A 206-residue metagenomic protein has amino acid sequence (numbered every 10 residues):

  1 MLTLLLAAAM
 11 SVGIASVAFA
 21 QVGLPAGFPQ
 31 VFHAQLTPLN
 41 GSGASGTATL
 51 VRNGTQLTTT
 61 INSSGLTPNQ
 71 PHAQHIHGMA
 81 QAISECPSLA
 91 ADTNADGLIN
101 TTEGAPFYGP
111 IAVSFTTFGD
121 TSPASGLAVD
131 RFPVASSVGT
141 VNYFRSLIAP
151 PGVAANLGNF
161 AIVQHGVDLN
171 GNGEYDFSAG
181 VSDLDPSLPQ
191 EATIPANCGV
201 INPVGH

Functional and structural regions predicted by a protein language model:
T3-G13: Bacterial N-terminal signal peptides
V12-A20: Short hydrophobic alpha-helical membrane-anchoring segments
F19-H206: N-terminal leader/targeting pre-sequences
